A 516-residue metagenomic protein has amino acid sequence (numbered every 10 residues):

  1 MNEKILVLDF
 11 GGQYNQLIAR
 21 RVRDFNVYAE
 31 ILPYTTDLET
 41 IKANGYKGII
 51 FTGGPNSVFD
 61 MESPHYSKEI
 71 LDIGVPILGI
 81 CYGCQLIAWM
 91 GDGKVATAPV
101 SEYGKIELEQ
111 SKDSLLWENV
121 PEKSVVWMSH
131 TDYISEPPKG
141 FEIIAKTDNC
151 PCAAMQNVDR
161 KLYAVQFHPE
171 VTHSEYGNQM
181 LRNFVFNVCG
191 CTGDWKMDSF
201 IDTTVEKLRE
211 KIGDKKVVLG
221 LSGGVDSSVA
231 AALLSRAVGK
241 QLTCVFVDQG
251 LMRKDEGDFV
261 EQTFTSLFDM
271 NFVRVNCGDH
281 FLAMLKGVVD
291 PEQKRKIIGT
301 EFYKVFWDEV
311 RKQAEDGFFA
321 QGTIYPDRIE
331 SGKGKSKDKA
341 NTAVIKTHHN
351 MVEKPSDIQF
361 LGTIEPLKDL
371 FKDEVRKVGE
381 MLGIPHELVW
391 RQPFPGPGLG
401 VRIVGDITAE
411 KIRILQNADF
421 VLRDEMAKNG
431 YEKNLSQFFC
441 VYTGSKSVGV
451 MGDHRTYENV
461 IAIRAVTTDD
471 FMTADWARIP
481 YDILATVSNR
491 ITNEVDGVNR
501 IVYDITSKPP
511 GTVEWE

Functional and structural regions predicted by a protein language model:
M1-F51, P55-I73, W89-G317, G332-E516: RNA-binding accessory domains that recognize and position tRNA/RNA substrates
G11, Y82-G83, H130, Y325: A generic "binding-loop/recognition-motif" signal
G79, G83, A88: Gly/Ala-rich beta-loop-alpha elbow adjacent to hydrolase catalytic centers
Q321-T323: Extended catalytic-interface subdomain
Y325-D327, D469: Short loop/turn segments at secondary-structure transitions that flank enzyme active sites
